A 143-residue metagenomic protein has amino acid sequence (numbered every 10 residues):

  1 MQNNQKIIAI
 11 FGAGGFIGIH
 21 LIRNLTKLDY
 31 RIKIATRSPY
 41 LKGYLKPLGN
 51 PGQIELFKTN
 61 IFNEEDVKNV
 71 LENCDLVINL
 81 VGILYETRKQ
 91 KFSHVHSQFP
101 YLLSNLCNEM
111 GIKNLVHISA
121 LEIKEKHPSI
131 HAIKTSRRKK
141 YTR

Functional and structural regions predicted by a protein language model:
Q2, K6-R31: N-terminal Rossmann NAD(P)H-binding glycine-rich loop of SDR-like oxidoreductase domains
I7, D75-L76, N114: Structural motif
F11, A35, L80-V81, L115-L121: SDR active-site strand-loop-helix element
Y30-Y40: Conserved glycine-rich Rossmann-like NAD(P)H-binding loop of the short-chain dehydrogenase/reductase
P39-L41, L48-M110, A120-H127: NAD(P)H-binding glycine-rich loop region in Rossmannoid oxidoreductase-like domains and their noncatalytic homologs
E125-R143: Active-site Tyr-X1-5-Lys
